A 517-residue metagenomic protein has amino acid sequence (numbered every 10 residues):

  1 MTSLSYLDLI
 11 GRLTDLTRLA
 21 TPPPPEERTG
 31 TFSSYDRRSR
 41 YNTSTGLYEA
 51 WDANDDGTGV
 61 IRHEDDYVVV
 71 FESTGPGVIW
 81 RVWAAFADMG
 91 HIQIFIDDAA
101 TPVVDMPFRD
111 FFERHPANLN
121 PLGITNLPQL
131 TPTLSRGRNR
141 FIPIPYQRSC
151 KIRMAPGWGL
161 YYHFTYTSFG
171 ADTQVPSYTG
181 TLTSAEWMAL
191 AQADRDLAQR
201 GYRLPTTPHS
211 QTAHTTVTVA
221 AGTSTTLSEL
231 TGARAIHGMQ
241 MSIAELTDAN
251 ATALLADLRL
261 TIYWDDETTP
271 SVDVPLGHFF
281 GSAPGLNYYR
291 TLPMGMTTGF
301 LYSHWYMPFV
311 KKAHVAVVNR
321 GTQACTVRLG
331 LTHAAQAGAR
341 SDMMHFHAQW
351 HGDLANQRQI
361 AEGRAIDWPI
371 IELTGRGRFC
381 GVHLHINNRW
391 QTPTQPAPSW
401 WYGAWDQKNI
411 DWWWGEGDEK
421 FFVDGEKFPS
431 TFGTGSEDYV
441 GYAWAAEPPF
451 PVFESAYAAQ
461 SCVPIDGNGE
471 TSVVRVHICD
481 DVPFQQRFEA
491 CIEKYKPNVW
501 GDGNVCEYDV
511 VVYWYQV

Functional and structural regions predicted by a protein language model:
M1-V517: Beta-strand-centric surfaces of beta-sandwich/beta-rich domains
